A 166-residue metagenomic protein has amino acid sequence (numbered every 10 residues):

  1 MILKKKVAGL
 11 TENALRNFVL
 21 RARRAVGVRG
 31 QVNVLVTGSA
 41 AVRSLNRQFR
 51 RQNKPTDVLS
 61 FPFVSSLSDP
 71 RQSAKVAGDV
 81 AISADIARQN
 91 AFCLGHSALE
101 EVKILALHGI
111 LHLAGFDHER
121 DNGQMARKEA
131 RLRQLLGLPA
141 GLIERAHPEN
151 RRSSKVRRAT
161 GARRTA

Functional and structural regions predicted by a protein language model:
M1-V102, L111-A166: An acidic/histidine-cluster motif and surrounding catalytic segment that typifies divalent-metal-assisted enzyme active
